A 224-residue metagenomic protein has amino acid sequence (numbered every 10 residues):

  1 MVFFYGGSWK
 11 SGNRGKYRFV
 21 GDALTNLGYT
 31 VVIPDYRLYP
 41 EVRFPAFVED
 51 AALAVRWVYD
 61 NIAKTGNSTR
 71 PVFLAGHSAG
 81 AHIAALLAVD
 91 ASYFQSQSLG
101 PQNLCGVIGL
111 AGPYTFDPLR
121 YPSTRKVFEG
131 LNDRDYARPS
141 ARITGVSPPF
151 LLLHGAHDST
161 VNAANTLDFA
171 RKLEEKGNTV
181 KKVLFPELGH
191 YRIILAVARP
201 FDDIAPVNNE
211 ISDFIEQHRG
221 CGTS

Functional and structural regions predicted by a protein language model:
M1-G7: Short beta-strand element of the alpha/beta-hydrolase
K10-V20, A164-N165: The serine-hydrolase catalytic nucleophile loop
G15-I33: Short amphipathic alpha-helix adjacent to the substrate-entry channel of hydrolases
L53-P122, D135: Primarily recognizes the serine-hydrolase "nucleophile elbow" in alpha/beta-hydrolase and SGNH/GDSL folds
A79, P113, A156-D158, E187-G189: Acidic beta-to-alpha connecting loop that harbors the catalytic carboxylate
V146, L152-H154, D158: Short beta-strand/loop motif that positions the catalytic acidic residue of the alpha/beta-hydrolase fold
S159-D168: Conserved alpha/beta-hydrolase "acid-adjacent" motif
L167, E175-S224: C-terminal catalytic histidine-bearing segment of alpha/beta-hydrolase fold enzymes
